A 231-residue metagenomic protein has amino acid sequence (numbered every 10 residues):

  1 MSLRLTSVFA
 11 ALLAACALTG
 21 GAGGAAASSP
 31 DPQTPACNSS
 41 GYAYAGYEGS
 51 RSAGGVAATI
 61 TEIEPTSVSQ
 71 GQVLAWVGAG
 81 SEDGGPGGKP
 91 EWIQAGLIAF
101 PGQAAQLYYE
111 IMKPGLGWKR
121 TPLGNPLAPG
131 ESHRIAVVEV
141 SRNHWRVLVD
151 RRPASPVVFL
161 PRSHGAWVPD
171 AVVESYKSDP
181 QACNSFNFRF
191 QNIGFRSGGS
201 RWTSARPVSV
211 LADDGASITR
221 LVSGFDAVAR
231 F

Functional and structural regions predicted by a protein language model:
M1-S28: Secretory targeting and sorting signals
L3, A26-F231: Exposed, interaction-prone regions of secreted/extracellular proteins
